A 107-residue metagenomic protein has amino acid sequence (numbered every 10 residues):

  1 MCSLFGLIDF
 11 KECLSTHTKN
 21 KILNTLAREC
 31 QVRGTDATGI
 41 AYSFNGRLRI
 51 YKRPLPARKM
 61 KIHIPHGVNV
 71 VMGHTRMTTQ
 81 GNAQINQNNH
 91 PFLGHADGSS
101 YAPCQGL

Functional and structural regions predicted by a protein language model:
M1-G106: N-terminal glutamine amidotransferase
